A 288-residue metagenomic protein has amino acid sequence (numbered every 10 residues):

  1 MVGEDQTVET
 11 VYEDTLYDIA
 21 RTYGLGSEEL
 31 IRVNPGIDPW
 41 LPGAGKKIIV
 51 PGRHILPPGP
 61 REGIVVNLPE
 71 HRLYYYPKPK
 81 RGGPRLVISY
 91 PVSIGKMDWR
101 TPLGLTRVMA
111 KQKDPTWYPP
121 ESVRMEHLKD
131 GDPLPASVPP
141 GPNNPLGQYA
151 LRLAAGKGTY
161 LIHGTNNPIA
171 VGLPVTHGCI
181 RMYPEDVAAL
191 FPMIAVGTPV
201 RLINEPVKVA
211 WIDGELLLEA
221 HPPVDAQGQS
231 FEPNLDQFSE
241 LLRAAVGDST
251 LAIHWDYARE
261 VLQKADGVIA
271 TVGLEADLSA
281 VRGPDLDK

Functional and structural regions predicted by a protein language model:
M1-G24: Primarily a LysM-type cell-wall glycan-binding module
M1-V2, G26-I64, P206: Extracellular LysM carbohydrate-binding repeats and other cell-envelope/extracellular binding modules
E13, G43-I48, G197-V200: Loop/turn positions that initiate beta-strands
R21-S27, P168-G178: Short, basic/aromatic beta-hairpin or loop at an interaction surface
P57-N166, A189-P192, V196, A220-H221 (+1 more regions): Gly/Pro-biased beta-strand-loop elements
T176-F191: Short beta-strand-centered segments at strand-helix junctions
M193-V209: A short beta-strand-loop micro-motif that forms or neighbors metal/cofactor- and ligand-binding patches at active-site
